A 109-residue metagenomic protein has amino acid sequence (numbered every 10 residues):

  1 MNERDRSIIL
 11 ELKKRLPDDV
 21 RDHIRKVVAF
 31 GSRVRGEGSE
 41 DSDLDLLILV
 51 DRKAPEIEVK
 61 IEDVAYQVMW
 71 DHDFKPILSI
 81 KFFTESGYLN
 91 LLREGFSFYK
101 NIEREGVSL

Functional and structural regions predicted by a protein language model:
M1-K26, V34-E40, V50-L109: Catalytic core of pol beta-like nucleotidyltransferases
D45-L47: Short, well-ordered beta-strand segments
